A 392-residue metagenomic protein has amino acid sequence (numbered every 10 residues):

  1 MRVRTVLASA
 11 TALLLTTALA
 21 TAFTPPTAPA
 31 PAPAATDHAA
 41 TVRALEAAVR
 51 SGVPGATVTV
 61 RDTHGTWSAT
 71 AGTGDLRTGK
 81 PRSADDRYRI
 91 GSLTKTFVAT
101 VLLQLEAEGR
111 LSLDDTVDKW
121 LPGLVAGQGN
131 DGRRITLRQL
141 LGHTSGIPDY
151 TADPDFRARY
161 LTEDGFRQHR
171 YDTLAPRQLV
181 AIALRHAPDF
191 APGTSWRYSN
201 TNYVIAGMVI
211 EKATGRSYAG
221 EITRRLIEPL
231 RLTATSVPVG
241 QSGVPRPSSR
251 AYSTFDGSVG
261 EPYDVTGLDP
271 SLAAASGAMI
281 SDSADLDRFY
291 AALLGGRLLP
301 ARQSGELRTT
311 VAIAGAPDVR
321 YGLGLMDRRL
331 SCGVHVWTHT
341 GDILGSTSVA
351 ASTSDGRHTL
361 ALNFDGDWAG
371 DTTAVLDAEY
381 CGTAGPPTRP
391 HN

Functional and structural regions predicted by a protein language model:
R2-T5, P26-T70, E261-N392: Catalytic loop of the DD-peptidase/beta-lactamase superfamily, centered on the K-T-G motif and neighboring
R4-A20: Sec-dependent N-terminal signal peptides
A18-F23, L105: Hydrophobic membrane-targeting alpha-helices
D37, T41, I90, T94 (+4 more regions): Hydrophobic (often cysteine-bearing) scaffold residues that line and stabilize catalytic clefts of nucleotide/cofactor
L45, H64, K95-V98, L102 (+7 more regions): Residue-level preference for non-acidic, small/hydrophobic
P54, T78-Q139, F190-S199, A274 (+1 more regions): Short active-site loop at a secondary-structure junction that contains or immediately precedes the catalytic residue(s)
D62-D86: N-terminal, post-signal-peptide region of Sec/Tat-exported proteins
G129-V336: Short, surface-exposed loop or secondary-structure junction motifs that flank catalytic or metal-binding residues
